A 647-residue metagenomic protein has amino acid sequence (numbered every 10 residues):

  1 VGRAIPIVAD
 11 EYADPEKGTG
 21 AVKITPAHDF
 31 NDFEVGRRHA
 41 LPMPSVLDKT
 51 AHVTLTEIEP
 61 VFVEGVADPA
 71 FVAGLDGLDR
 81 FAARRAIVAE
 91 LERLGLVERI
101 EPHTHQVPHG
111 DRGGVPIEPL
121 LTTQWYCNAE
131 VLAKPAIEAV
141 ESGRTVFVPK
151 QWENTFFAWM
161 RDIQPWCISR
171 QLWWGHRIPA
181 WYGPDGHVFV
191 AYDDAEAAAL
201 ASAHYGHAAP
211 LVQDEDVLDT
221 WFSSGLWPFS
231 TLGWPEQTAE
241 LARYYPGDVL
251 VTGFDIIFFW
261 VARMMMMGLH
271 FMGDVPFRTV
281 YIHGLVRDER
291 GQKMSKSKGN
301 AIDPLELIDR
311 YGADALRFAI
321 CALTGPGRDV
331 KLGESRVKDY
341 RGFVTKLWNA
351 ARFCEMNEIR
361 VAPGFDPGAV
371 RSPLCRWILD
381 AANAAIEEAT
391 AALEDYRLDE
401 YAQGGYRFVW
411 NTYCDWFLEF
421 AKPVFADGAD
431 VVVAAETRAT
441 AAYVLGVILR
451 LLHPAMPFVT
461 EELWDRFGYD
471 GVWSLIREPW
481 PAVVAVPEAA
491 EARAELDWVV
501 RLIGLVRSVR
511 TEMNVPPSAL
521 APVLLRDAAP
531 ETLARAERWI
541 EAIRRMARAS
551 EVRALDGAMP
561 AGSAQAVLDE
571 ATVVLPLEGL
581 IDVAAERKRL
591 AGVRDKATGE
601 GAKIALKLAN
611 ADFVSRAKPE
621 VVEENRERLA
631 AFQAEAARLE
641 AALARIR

Functional and structural regions predicted by a protein language model:
V1, I7, E11, A40-A51 (+2 more regions): Alpha-helical recognition segments enriched in aromatics with Gly/Pro capping that present substrate-recognition
V1, V8-D185, I256, Q292 (+4 more regions): Residue patterns forming the tRNA-binding/recognition surfaces of aminoacyl-tRNA synthetases and related DALR
V1-T50, P135-S169, A197, A203-H207 (+5 more regions): NTP-handling and nucleic-acid-processing catalytic cores
R93, E98-A129, V337-P363, P454-R466 (+1 more regions): Structured, non-catalytic alpha/beta "coupling" segments that mediate domain-domain communication and provide generic
M160, V344, A382, I386 (+6 more regions): Short amphipathic alpha-helical coiled-coil/interface segments
Y182, F189-Y192, L211, D288 (+4 more regions): Acidic, turn-prone loop/beta-hairpin segments
K338, F467-R647: C-terminal low-complexity, glycine/proline- and small-hydrophobic-enriched intrinsically disordered tails that act as
G342-E355, C375-A385, Q403-V424, A566-D569 (+2 more regions): Core structural elements
